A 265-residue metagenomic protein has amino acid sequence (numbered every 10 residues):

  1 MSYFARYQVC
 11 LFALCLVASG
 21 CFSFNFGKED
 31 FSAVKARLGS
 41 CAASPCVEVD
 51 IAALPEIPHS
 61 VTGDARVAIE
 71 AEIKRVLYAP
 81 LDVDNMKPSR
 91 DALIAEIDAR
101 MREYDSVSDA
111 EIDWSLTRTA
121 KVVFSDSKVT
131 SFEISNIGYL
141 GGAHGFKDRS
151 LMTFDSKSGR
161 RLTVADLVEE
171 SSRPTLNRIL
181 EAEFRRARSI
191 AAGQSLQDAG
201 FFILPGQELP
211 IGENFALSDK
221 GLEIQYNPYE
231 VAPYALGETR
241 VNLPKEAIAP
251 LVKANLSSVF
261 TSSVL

Functional and structural regions predicted by a protein language model:
M1-C21: Sec-dependent bacterial lipoprotein signal peptides
C21-L265: Compositionally biased intrinsically disordered regions enriched in Thr/Gly
